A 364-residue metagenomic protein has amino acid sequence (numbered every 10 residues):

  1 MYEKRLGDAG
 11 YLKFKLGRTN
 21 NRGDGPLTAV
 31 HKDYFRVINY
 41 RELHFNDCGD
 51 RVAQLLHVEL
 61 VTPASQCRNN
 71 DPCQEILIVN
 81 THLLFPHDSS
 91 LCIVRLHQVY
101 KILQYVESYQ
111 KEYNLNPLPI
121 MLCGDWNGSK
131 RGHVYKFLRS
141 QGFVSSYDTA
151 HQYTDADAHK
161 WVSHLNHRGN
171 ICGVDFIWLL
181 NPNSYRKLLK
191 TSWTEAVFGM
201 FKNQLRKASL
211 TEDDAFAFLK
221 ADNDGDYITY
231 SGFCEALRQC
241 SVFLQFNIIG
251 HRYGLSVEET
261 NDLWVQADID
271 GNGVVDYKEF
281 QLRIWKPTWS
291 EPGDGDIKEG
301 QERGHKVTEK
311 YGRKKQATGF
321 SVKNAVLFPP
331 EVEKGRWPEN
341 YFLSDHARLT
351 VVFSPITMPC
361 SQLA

Functional and structural regions predicted by a protein language model:
M1-P86, N170, F176-I177, S184 (+1 more regions): Structured beta-strand-rich core segments of catalytic domains in phosphoester-bond hydrolases
Y2, R95-Q98, V134: Stable alpha-helical elements in mature extracytoplasmic
K4-L12, K32, Y105, Y109 (+1 more regions): Alpha-helical structural signal in soluble globular domains
D24, S89, K130: Residues that form or flank phosphate/diphosphate-binding pockets in enzymes that use nucleotide phosphates
Y40-R41, C48, H57-Q66, Y100 (+2 more regions): Metal-dependent phosphoester-hydrolase catalytic domains
H44, H87-V94, W289: Acidic/histidine-rich helix-loop elements that form or flank divalent-metal/phosphate-binding sites at the catalytic
L77-C92, L122-W126, K306-V307: Short secondary-structure boundary segments
S90-S108: Alpha-helical scaffold elements lining the catalytic groove of polysaccharide deacetylases
